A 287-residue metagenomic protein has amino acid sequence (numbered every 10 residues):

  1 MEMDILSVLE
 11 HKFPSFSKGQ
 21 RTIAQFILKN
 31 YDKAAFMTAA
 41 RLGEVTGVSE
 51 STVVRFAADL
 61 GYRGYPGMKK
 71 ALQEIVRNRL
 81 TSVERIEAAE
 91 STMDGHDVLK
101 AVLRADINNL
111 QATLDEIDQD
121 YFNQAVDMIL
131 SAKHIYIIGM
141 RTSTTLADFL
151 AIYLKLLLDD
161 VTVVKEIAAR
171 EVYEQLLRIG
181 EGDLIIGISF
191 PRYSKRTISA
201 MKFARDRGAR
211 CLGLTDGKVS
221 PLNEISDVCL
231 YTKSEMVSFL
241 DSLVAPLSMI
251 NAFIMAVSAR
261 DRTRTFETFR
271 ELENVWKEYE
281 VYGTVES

Functional and structural regions predicted by a protein language model:
M1-K12, T284-S287: Short, Lys/Arg-enriched, disordered terminal segments
E2-L6, S15, T22, D32-F36 (+1 more regions): HTH-adjacent hinge/linker in prokaryotic transcriptional regulators
D120-A132: Glycine-rich phosphate/diphosphate-binding loops that line cofactor/substrate pockets in enzymes
L130-S248, A252-D261: Glycine-rich phosphate-binding loops that contact phosphosugars or nucleotide phosphates
T263-S287: A short, charged, Gly/Pro-tolerant segment at domain boundaries
